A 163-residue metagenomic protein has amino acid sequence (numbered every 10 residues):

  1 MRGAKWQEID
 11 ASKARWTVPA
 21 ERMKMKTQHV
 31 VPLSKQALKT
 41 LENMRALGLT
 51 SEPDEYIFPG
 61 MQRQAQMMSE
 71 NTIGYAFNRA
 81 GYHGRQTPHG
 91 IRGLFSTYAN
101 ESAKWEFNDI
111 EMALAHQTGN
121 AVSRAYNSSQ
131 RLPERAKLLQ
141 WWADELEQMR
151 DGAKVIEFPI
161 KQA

Functional and structural regions predicted by a protein language model:
R2, I9-A11, K24-K26, S34 (+6 more regions): Active-site-proximal structural scaffolding
R2-A46, T118: Conserved tyrosine-mediated DNA breakage-rejoining catalytic core shared by Y-recombinases
Q7-R15, H83-R85, K104-N127, Q148-K154 (+1 more regions): Short, polar N-cap/turn motifs at the start of nucleic acid-interacting alpha helices
A11, W16, M25, T40 (+5 more regions): A broad, structure-centric signal for solvent-exposed, well-ordered loop/edge residues that line or flank functional
M23-M25, K35, N43-E52, P59-Q64 (+2 more regions): C-terminal secondary-structure termini that scaffold catalytic or DNA-interacting sites
V30, E70, A136-L139: Short, structured helix-loop boundary elements
V31, K39-Y56, G60-A65, N71-M112 (+2 more regions): Short, basic (Lys/Arg/His-rich) helix/loop patches that form interaction surfaces in the mid-to-C-terminal regions
